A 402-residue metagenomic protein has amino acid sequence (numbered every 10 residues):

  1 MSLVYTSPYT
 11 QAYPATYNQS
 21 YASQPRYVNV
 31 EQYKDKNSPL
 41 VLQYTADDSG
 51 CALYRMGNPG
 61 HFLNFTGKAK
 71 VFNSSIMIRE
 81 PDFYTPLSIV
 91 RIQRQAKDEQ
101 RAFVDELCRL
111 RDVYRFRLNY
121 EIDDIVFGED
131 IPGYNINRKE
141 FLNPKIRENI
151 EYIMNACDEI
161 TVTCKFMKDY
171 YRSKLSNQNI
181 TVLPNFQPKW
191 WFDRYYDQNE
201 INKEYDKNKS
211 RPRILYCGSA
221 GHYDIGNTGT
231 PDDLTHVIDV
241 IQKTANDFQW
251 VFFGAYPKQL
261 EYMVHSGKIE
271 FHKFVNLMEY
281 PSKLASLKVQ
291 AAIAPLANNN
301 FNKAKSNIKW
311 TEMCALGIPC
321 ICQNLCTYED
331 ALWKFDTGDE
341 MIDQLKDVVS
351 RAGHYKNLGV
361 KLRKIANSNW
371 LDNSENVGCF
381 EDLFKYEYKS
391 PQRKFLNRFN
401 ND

Functional and structural regions predicted by a protein language model:
S2-K97, N400: N-terminal pre-catalytic "stem/leader" segment of glycosyltransferase-like enzymes
D35, D47, N119-R147, W190-I201 (+2 more regions): Acceptor-binding helix/loop patch of EC 2.4 sugar-transfer enzymes, predominantly nucleotide-sugar-dependent
L42-K68, N185-S286: Conserved catalytic-core segment of nucleotide-activated headgroup transferases in glycan assembly
R109, V113, E140-I160: Membrane-proximal helix-turn-helix segments that form the acceptor-binding/catalytic region of lipid-linked
G128, D224-D232, M278, S282-A315 (+1 more regions): Nucleotide-sugar-dependent
A156-R172, S176-E200, R213: Donor nucleotide-sugar binding/catalytic pocket of nucleotide-sugar-dependent glycosyltransferases
E329-D347: Change "using UDP/GDP/dTDP sugars" to "using nucleotide sugars
S350-N400: A charged, aromatic-enriched C-terminal amphipathic alpha-helix characteristic of glycosyltransferases across folds
